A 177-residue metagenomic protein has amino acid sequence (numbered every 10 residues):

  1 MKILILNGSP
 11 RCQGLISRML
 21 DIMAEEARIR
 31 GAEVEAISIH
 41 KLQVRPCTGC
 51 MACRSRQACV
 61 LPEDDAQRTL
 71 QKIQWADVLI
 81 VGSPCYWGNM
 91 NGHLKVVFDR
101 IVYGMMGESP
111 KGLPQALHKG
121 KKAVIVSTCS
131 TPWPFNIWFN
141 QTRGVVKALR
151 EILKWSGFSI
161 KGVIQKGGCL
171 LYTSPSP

Functional and structural regions predicted by a protein language model:
K2-R30: N-terminal beta1-alpha1 ligand-phosphate binding loop
G8, I39, T128: Cofactor-binding loop segments of dinucleotide-utilizing enzymes, especially the Rossmann-like FAD- and NAD(P)+-binding
E33-L42: A short beta-strand-loop structural module common to alpha/beta enzyme folds
Q43-Q67: Cysteine-cluster motifs in flexible loop/terminal segments that predominantly coordinate metals
L61-A148: Helix-loop-strand module that forms the ligand-binding subsite of alpha/beta enzymes
K161-G167: Beta-strand-loop-alpha "switch" segments that mediate conformational coupling across diverse proteins
Y172-P177: Conserved small/polar residues in nucleotide/adenosyl-binding loops
